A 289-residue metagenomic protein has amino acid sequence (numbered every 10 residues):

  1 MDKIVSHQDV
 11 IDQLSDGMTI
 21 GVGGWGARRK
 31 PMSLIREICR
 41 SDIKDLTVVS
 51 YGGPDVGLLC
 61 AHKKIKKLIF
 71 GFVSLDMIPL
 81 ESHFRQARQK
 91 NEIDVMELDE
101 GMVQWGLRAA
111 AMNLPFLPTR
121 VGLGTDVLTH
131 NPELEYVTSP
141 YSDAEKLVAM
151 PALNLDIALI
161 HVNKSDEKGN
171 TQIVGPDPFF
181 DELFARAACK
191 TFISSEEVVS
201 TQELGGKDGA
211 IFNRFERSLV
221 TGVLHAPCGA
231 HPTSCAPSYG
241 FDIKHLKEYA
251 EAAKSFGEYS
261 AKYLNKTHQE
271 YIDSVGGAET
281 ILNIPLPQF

Functional and structural regions predicted by a protein language model:
M1-F289: Conserved alpha/beta enzyme-core scaffold
